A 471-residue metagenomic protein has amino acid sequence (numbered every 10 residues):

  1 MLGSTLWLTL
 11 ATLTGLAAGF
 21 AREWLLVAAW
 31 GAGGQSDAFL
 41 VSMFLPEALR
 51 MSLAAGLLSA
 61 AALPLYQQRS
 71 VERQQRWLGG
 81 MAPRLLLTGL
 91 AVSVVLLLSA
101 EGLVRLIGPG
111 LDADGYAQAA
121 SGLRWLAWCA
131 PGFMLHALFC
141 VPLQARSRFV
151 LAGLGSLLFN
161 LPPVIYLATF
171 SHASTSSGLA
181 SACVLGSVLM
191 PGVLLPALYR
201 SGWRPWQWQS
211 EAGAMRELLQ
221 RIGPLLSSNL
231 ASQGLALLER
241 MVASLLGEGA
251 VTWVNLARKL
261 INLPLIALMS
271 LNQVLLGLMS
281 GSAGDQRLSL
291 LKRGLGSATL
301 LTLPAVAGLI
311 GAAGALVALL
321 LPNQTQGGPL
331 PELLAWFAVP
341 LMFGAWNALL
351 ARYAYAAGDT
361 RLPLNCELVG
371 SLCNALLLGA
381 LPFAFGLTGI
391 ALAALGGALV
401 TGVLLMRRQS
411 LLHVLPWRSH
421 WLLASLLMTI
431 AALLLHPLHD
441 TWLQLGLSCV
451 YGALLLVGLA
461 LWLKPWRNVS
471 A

Functional and structural regions predicted by a protein language model:
M1, S177, L195-S232, D285 (+1 more regions): Interhelical loop/hinge segments that connect adjacent transmembrane helices in multipass membrane
M1-A21, S42, G80, A119 (+4 more regions): N-terminal membrane topogenesis motif
V27-A48, Q118, E217, R221 (+2 more regions): Interfacial/gating helices of multi-pass transporter permease domains
A54-V71, L268-D285, A351: Helix-loop junctions and terminal segments of transmembrane helices in multi-pass membrane transport/translocation
V104-W125, I310-G344: Interfacial segments at transmembrane-helix termini and the short loops linking adjacent helices
G132-L154, V339-V369: Membrane-interface junctions at transmembrane-helix termini in multi-pass inner-membrane proteins
G155-T169, A173-R200, V369-N374, L387-R408: Hydrophobic alpha-helical transmembrane segments
W417-S470: Transmembrane alpha-helical segments of multi-pass transport proteins
